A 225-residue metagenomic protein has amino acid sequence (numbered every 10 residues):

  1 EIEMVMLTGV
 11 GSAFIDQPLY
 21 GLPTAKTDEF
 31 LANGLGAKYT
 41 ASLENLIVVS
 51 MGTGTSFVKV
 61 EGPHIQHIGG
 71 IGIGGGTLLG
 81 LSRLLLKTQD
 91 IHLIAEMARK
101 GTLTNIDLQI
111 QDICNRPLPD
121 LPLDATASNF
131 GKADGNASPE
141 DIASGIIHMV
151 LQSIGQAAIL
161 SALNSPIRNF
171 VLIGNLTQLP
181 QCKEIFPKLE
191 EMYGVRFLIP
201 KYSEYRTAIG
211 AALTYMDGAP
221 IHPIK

Functional and structural regions predicted by a protein language model:
M4-M6, L46-S50, G70, H222-P223: Short glycine-aspartate micro-motif
L7-F14, L160-L163, I167-L189, S203-E204: Glycine-rich phosphate-binding loops at beta-strand->alpha-helix junctions
V10, V49-G54, G72-G75, N175-L176: A short acidic Gly-Thr/Ser loop motif
I15-Q17, G21-V49, G54-H64, I209-Y215: Conserved phosphate-binding catalytic cores of ATP/NTP-utilizing and phosphoryl-transfer enzymes
T24-F30, F186-G210: Conserved phosphate-binding/catalytic loops in two-lobed NTP-binding clefts
G34-T40, L78-S82, F197-K225: Glycine-rich phosphate-binding/hydrolytic loop that grips phosphoryl groups
P63-L118: Glycine-rich phosphate-binding loop plus the immediately following alpha-helix
P119-N169, E204: Adenine-nucleotide phosphate-binding core of ATP-dependent small-molecule kinases
